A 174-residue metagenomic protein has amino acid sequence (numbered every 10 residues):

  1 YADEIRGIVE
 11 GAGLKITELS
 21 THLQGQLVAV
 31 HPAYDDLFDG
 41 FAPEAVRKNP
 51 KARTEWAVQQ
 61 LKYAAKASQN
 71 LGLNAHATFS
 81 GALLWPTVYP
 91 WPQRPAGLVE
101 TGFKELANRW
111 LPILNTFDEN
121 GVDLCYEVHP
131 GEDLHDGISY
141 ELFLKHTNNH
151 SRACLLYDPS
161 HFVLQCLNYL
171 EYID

Functional and structural regions predicted by a protein language model:
Y1, D136-S139, N168-Y169: Residues at alpha-helix caps and immediate loop-helix transition turns in enzyme cores, especially N- and C-cap
Y1-G13, E18-L19: Aromatic-lined substrate-binding rim segments of carbohydrate-active enzymes
A2-R6, L114, E141-L144, I173-D174: Short amphipathic alpha-helical segments and helix-helix/interface helices
I5, F162-L164: Long amphipathic alpha-helical scaffold regions
G11, V28-Y157, L164: Active-site acidic/histidine proton-transfer and metal-coordination neighborhood in alpha/beta enzyme cores
T17-E18, G25-V30: Short active-site-adjacent helix-start/loop capping segments
T17-T21, A77-F79, C154-L155, D174: Non-cysteine beta-strand/loop elements that form the S-adenosyl-L-methionine
H146, Q165-D174: A short alpha/beta connector and helix-capping loop motif
